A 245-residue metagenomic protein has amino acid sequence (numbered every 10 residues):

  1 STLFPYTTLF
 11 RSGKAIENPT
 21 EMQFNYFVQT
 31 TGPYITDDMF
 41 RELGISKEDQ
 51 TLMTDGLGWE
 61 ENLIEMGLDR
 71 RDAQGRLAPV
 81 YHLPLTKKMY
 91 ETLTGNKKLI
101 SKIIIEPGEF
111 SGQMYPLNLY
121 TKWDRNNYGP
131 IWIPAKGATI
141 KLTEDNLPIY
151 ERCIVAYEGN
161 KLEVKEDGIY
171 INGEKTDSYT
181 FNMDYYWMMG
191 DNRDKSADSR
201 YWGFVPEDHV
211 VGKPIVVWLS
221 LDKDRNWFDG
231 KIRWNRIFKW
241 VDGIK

Functional and structural regions predicted by a protein language model:
S1, P5-K245: Extended hydrophobic leader/signal-anchor segments used for secretion and membrane insertion
